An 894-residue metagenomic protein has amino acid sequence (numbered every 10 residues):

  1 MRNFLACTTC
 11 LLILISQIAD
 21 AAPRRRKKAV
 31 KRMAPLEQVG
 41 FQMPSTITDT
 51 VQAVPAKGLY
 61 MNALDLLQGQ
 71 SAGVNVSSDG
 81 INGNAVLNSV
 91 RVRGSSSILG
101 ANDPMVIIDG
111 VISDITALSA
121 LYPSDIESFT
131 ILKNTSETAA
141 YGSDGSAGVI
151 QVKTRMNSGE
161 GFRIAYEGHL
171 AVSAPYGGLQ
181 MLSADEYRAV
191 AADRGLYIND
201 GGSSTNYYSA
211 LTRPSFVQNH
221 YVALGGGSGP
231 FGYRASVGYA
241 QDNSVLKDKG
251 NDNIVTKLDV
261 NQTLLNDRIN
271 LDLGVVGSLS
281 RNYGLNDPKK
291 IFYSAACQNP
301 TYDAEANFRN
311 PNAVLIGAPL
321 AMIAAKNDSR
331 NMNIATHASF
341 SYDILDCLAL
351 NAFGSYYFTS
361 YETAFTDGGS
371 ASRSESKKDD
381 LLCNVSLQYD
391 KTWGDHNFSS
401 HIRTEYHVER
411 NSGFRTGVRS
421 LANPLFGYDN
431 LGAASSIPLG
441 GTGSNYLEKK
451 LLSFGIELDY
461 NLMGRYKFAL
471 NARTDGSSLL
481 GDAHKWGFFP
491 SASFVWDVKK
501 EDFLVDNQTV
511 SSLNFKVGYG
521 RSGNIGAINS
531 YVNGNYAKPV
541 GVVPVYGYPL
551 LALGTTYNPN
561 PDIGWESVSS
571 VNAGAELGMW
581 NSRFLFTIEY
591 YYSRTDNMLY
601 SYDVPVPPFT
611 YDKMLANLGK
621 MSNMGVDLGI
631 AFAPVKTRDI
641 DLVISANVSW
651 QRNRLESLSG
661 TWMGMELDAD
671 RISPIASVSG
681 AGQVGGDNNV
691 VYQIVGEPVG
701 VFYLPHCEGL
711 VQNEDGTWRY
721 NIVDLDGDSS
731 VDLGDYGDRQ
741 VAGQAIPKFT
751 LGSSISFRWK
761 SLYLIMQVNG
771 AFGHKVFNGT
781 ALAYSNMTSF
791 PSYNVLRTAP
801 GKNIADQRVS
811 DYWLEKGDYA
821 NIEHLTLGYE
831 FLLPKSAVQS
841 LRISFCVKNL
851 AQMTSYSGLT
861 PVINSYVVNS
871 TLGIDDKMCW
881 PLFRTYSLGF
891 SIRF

Functional and structural regions predicted by a protein language model:
M1-L258, T263-L264, I269-V276, N333-A335 (+3 more regions): Short, small/polar-rich motifs associated with maturation and membrane association, primarily at protein termini
V106, K391, Y460, V701 (+2 more regions): Short aromatic-centered micro-motifs
I112-S113, Y197-I198, R268, F308-R309 (+5 more regions): Short, solvent-exposed loop/turn motifs
A165-D200, G417, A616, A633-G743 (+2 more regions): Conserved small-residue
Q218, D259-L265, N270-L279, P311-F365 (+3 more regions): Extracellular/periplasmic, surface-exposed regions of secreted and cell-surface proteins
K290-G317: Acidic, glycine-rich flexible loop segments
S729-S730, Y763-H824, L859: C-terminal beta-barrel architecture of Gram-negative outer-membrane proteins
Q744-V776: Glycine-rich, aromatic-lined ligand/substrate-binding cores of catalytic and carbohydrate-binding domains
